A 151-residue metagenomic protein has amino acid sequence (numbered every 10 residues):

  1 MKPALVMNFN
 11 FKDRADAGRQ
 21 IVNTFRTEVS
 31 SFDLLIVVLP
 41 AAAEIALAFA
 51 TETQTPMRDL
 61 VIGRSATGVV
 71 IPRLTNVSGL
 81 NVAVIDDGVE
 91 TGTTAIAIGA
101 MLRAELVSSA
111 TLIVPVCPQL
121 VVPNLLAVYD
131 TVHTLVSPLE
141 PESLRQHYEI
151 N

Functional and structural regions predicted by a protein language model:
M1-N151: PRPP-associated nucleotide enzymes
